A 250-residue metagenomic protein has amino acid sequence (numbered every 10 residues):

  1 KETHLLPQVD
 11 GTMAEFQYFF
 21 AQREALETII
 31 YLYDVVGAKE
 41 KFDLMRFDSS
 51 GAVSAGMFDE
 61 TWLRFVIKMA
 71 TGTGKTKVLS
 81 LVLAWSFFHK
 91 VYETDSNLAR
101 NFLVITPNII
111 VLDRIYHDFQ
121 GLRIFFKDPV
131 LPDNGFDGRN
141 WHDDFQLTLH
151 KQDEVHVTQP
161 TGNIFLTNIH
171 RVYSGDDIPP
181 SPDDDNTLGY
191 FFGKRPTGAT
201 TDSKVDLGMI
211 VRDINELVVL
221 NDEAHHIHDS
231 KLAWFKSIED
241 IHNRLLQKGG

Functional and structural regions predicted by a protein language model:
K1-G250: RecA-like P-loop NTPase motor core of helicase/translocase proteins
